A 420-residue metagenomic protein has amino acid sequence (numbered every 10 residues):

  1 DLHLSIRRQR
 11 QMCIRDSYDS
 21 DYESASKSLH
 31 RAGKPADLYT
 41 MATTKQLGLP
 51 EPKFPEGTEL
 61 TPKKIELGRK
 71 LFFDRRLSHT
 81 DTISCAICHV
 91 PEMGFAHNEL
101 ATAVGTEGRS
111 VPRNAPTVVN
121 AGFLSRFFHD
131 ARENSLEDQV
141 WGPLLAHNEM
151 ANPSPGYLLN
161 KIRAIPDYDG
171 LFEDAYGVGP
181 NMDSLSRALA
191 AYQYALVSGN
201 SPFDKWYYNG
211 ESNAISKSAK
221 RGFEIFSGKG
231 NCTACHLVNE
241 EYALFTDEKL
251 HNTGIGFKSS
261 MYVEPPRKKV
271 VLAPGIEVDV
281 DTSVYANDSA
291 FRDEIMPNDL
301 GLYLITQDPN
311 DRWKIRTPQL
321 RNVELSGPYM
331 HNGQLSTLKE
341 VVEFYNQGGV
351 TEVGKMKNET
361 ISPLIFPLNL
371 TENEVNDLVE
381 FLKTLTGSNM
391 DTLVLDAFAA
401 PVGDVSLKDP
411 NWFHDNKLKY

Functional and structural regions predicted by a protein language model:
D1-I14: Single conserved hydrophobic/aromatic residue that forms the stacking wall/gate of nucleotide- or nucleobase-binding
I6, K64, L185, S218 (+1 more regions): Hydrophobic (often cysteine-bearing) scaffold residues that line and stabilize catalytic clefts of nucleotide/cofactor
R15-G142, D204-L335, E340-E343, T351-M356 (+1 more regions): Short glycine/threonine-rich turn/loop motifs
F128-G199: Residue microenvironments linked to proteolytic maturation and disulfide-stabilized extracellular modules
D204, L385-S388: C-terminal, charged low-complexity interaction regions
N346-L370, D377: C-terminal soluble interaction/assembly domains
D377-L385: Conserved SxxK-family serine transpeptidase/carboxypeptidase catalytic domain of penicillin-binding proteins
